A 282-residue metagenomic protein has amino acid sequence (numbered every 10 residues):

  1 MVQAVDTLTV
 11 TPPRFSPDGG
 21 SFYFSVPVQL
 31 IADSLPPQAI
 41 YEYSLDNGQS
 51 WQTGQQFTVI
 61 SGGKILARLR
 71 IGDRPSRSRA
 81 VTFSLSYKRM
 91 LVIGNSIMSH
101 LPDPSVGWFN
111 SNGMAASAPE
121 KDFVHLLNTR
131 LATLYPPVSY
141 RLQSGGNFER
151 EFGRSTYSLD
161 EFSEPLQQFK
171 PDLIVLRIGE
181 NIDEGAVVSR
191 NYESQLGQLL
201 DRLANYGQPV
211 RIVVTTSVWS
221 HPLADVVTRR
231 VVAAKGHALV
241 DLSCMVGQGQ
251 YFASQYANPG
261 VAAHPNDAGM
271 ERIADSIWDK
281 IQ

Functional and structural regions predicted by a protein language model:
M1-L85: Short, compositionally stereotyped local motifs that mark structural "simplifiers"
S84-N95: Low-complexity, Pro/Ser/Thr- and charge-rich linker/hinge segments at domain boundaries
L91, S99-V187: Conserved SGNH/GDSL esterase-like catalytic core that processes O-acyl groups on lipids and polysaccharides
L126-R130, L134, Q198, R202 (+4 more regions): Alpha-helical structural signal in soluble globular domains
S139-R141, R211, G236-A238: Conserved beta-strand segments of alpha/beta enzyme cores
Y157-S158, S189-Q198: Charged helix-capping and loop-helix junction motifs
V175-I182, G197-R230: Active-site segments of SGNH/GDSL-like serine hydrolases that catalyze O-acetyl group transfer/hydrolysis on lipids
S217-Q282: Catalytic His-Asp segment of secreted/periplasmic serine-dependent ester chemistry enzymes
